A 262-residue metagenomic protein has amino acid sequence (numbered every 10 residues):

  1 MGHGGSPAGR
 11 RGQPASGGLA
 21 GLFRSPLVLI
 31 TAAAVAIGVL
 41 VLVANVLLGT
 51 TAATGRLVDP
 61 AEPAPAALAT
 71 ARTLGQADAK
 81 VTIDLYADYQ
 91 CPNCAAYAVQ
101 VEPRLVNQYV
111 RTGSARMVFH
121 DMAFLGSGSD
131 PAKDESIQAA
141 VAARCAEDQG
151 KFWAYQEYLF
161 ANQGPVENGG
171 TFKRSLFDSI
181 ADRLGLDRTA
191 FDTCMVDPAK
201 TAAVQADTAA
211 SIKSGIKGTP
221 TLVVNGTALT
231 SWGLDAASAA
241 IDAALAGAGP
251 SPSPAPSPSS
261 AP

Functional and structural regions predicted by a protein language model:
M1-A52, S179-P262: C-terminal cap of thioredoxin/glutaredoxin-like
G49-P63: Ser/Thr/Pro/Gly-rich low-complexity linker/stalk segments immediately outside membranes or between
A64-V81: A short beta-strand-turn-helix
A69, V101-E102, A209: Alpha-helical scaffolding within the catalytic cores of extracellular/periplasmic polymer-degrading hydrolases
A79, A87-Q90, A95-L176: Structural alpha/beta surface segment adjacent to cysteine/selenocysteine redox centers across thiol/disulfide enzymes
I83, Y155, F191: Divalent metal-coordination and catalytic microenvironments
L85-D88, I216: Processing junctions and N-termini across compartments
